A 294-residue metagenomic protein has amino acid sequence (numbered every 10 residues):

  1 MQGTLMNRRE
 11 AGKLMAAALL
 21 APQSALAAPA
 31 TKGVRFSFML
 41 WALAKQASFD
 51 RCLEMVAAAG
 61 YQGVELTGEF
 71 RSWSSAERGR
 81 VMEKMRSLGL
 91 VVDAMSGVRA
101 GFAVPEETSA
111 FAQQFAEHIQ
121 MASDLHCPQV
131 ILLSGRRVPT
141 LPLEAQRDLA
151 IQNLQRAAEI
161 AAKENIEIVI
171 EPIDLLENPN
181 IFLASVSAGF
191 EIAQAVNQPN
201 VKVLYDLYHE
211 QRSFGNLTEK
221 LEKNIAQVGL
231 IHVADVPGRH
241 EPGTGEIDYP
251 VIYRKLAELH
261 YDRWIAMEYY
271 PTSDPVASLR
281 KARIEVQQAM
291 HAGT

Functional and structural regions predicted by a protein language model:
Q2-S37, A42, Q46-A57, L183-Y205 (+1 more regions): Histidine-acidic metal/acid-base catalytic patches
M15-P22, L26-K32, R86-L88, G101-V203 (+2 more regions): Active-site acidic/histidine proton-transfer and metal-coordination neighborhood in alpha/beta enzyme cores
P29-T31, L53-A58, S75-A94, E117-H126 (+4 more regions): Acidic (Asp/Glu)-rich catalytic clusters
A42-A44, G68-F70, V98-G101, R136-V138 (+4 more regions): Active-site-proximal loop/turn and secondary-structure-junction residues that shape catalytic pockets, frequently
A59-S75, S96-A100: N-terminal substrate-binding region of glycoside hydrolase catalytic domains
Q62, P128, G229: Receiver (REC) domain switch/active-site residues of two-component response regulators
S75-G79, E107-T108, L143, V276-S278: Metal-dependent catalytic neighborhoods of phosphoester/phosphodiester hydrolases
